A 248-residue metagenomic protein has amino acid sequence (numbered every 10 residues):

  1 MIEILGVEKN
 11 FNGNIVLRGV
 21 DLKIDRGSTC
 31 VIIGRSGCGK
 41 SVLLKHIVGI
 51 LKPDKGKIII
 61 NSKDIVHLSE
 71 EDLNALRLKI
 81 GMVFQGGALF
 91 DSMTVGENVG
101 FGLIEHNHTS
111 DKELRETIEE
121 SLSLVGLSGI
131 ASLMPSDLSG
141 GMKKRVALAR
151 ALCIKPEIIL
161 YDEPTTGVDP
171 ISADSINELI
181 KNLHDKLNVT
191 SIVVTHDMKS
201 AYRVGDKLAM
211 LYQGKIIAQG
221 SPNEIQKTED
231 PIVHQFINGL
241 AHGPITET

Functional and structural regions predicted by a protein language model:
V48: Helix-to-loop junction immediately C-terminal to a conserved catalytic motif
K63-D64, D111-G129, K181: Conserved ABC ATPase "signature" region
M93-F101: Short coil-to-helix segment of the ABC ATPase nucleotide-binding domain corresponding to the Q-loop/switch region
M134-L138, M142: Conserved ABC ATPase signature
C153-E157: A short, proline-enriched helix->beta-strand linker immediately N-terminal to the Walker B motif in ABC-type P-loop
I159-D162: Catalytic Walker B motif of ABC-type/P-loop ATPase nucleotide-binding domains
